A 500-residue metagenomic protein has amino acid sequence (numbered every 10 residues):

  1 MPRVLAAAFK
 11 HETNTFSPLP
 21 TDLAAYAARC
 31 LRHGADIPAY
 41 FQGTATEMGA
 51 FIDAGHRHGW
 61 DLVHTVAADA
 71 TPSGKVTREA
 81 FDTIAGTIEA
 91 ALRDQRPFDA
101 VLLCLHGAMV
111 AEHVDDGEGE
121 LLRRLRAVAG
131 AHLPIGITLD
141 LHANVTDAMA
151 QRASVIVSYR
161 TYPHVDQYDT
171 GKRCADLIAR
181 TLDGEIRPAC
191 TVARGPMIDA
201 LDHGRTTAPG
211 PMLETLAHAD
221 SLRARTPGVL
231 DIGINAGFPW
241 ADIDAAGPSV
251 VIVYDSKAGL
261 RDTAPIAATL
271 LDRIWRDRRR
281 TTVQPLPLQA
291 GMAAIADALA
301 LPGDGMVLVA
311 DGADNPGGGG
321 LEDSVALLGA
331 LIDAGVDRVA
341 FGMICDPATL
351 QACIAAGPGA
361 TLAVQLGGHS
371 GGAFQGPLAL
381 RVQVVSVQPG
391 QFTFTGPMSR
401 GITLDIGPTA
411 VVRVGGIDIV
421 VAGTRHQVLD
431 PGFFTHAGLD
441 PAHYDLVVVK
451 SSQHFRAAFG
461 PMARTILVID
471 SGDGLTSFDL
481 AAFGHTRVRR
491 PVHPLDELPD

Functional and structural regions predicted by a protein language model:
M1, H56-W60, H64, A90-V101 (+1 more regions): Glycine-rich phosphate/diphosphate-binding loops that line cofactor/substrate pockets in enzymes
M1-R57: N-terminal amphipathic/basic leader segments beginning at the initiator methionine
L5, F9-E12, F16, C30-L31 (+5 more regions): Active-site histidine-anchored catalytic micro-motif
L5-R29, R276-A293, D297-V307, N315 (+3 more regions): C-terminal regulatory/interaction regions
I52-A80, I84-L92: Low-complexity, highly charged intrinsically disordered N-terminal segments that act as targeting/localization
H64, W275, F392-D500: Extended hydrophobic packing segments that form well-structured cores
L182-P209: Internal, active-site/partner-interface "lid" segment
L201-G415, V420: Hard-cation-handling environments
